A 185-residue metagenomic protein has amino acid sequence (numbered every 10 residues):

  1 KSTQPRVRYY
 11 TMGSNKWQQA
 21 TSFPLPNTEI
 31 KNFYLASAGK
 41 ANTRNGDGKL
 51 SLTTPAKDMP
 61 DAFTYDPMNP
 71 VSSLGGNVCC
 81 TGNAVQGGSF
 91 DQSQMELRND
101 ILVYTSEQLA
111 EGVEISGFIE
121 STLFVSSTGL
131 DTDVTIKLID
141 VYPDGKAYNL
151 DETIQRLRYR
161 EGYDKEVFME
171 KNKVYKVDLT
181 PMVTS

Functional and structural regions predicted by a protein language model:
K1-S185: C-terminal, loop-rich substrate-recognition/catalytic regions characterized by aromatic stacking residues
